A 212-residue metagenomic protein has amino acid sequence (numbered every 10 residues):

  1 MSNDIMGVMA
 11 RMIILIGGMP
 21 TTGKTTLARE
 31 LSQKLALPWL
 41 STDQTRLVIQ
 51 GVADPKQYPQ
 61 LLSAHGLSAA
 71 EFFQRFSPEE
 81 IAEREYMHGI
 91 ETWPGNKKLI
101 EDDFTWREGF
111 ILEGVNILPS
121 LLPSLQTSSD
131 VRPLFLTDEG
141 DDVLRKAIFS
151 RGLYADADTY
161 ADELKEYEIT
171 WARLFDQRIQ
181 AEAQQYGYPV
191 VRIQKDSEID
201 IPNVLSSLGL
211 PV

Functional and structural regions predicted by a protein language model:
I16: Hydrophobic anchor at the beta1->P-loop junction of P-loop NTPases
P20: The conserved Walker
G23: Conserved glycine(s) of the Walker
L27: Hydrophobic positions on the alpha1 helix immediately C-terminal to the Walker A/P-loop
L37-A53: Short beta-strand-centered segment that lines the nucleotide-binding/catalytic pocket of NTP-utilizing
G51-G109: Conserved nucleotide-sensing/catalytic segment adjacent to the nucleotide-binding pocket in NTP-handling enzymes
D130-F175: A glycine- and Lys/Arg-enriched "phosphate-lid" helix/loop adjacent to the NTP-binding pocket of small-molecule kinases
Q177-V212: NTP-dependent small-molecule kinase module
